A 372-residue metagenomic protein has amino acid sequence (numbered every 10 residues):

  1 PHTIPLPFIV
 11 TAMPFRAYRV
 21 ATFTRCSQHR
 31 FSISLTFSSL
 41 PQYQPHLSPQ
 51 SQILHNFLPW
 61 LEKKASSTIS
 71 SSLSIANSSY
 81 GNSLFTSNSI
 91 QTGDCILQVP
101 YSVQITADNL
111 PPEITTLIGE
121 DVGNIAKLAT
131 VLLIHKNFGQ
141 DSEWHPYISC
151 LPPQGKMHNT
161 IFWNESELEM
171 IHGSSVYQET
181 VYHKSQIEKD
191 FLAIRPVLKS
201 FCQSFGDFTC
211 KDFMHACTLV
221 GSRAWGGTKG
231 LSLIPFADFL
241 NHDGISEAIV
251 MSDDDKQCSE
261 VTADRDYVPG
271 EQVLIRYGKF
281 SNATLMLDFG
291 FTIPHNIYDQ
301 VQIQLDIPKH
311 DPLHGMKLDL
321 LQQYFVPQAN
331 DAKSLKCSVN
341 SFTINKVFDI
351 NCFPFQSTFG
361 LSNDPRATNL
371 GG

Functional and structural regions predicted by a protein language model:
P1-H29: N-terminal chloroplast transit peptides
I9-A12, A21-F23, E120, A129 (+3 more regions): Helix-centric, low-specificity signal for extended rod-like, repetitive segments
F15-R16, S39-V103, D108-P112, A126 (+1 more regions): Long, positively charged leader/targeting segments at protein N-termini
F31-P41: N-terminal plastid-targeting presequences
E113-V131: Short secondary-structure subsegments characteristic of cysteine-rich extracellular domains
